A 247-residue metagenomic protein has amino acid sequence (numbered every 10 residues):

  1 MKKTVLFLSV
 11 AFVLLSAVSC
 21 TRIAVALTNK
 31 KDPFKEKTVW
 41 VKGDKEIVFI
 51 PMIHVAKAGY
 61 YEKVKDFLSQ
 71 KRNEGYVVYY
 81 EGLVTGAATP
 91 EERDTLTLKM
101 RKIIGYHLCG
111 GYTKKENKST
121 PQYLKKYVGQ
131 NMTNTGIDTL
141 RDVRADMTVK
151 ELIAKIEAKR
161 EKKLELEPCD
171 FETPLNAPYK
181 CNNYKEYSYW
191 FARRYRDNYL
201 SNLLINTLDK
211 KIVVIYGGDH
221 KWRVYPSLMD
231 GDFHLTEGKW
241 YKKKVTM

Functional and structural regions predicted by a protein language model:
M1-T4: Positively charged n-region of N-terminal signal peptides that target proteins for export
L8-S16: Bacterial N-terminal signal peptides
T21-F191, S201-D209, I215, G231 (+1 more regions): Structured, acidic catalytic/metal-binding patches in enzyme active sites
V84, H220-K221: Alpha-helix capping/helix-boundary segments
R193-D197: Charged, flexible boundary elements
N198, G218-D219: Alpha-helix N-cap/helix-start capping motif
L203, R223-V224: Phosphate- and divalent-cation-binding pockets in alpha/beta enzyme and binding domains that engage nucleotide-derived
Y225-D230: Histidine/acidic-residue-rich catalytic or RNA/ligand-binding cores of hydrolases and nuclease-related proteins
